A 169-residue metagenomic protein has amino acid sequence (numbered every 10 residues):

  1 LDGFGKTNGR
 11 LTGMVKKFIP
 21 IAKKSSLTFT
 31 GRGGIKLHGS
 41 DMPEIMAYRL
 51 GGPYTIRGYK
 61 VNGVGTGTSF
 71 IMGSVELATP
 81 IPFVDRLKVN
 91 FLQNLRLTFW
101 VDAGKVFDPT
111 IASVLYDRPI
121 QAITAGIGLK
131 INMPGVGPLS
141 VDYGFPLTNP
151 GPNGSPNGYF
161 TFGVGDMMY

Functional and structural regions predicted by a protein language model:
L1-L95, F99-W100, F107-P109, G154 (+1 more regions): C-terminal outer-membrane beta-barrel translocator/porin domains of Gram-negative envelope proteins and their
L77, I127-N132: Short basic/hydrophobic patches in alpha-helices and adjacent helix-turn junctions that form amphipathic surface motifs
L87-K88, L115-R118, N149-G154: Short proline/glycine-enriched turn/loop segments at secondary-structure junctions
Q93-L97, Q121-A125, P134-L139, G158-F160: A short pocket-lining beta-strand/turn micro-motif at the edge of beta-sheets
R96, V101, I111-A112, Y143 (+1 more regions): Extended, folded domain segments that form the structural surfaces/walls around functional sites
V101-Y116, G135: C-terminal beta-signal and adjacent terminal beta-strands/loops of Gram-negative outer-membrane beta-barrel proteins
A112-L129: A short alpha/beta connector and helix-capping loop motif
N132-Y169: Predominantly the C-terminal beta-signal and adjacent terminal strand-loop region of outer-membrane beta-barrel
